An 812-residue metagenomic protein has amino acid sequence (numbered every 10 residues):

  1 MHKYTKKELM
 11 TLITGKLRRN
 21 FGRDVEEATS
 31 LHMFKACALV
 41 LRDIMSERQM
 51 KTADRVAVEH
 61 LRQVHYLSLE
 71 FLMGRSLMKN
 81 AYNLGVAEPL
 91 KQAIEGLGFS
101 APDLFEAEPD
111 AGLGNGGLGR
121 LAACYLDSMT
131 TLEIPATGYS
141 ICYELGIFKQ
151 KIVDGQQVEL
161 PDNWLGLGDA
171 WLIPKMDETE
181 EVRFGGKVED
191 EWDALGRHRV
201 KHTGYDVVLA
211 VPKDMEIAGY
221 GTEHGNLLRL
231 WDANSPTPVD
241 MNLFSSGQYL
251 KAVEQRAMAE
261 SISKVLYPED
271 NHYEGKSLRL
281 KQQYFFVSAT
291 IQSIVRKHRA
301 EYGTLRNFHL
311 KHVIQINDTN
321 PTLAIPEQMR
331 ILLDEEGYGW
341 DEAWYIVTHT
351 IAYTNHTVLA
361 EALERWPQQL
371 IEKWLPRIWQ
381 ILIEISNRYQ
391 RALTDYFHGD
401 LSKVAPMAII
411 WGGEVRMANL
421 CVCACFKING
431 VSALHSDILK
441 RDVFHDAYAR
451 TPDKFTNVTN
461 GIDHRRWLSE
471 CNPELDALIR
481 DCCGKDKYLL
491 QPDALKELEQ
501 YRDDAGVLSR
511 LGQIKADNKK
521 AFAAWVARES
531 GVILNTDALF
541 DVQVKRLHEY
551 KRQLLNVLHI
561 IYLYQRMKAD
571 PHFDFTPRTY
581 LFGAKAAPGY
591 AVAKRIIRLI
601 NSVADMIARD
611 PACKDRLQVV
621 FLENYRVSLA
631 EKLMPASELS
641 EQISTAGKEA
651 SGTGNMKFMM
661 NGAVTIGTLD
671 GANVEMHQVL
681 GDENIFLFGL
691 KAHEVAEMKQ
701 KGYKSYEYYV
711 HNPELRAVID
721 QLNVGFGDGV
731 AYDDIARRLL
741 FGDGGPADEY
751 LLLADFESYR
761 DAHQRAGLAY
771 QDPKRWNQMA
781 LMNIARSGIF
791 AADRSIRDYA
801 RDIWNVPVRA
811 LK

Functional and structural regions predicted by a protein language model:
M1-K812: A conserved ligand/cofactor-binding region detector
